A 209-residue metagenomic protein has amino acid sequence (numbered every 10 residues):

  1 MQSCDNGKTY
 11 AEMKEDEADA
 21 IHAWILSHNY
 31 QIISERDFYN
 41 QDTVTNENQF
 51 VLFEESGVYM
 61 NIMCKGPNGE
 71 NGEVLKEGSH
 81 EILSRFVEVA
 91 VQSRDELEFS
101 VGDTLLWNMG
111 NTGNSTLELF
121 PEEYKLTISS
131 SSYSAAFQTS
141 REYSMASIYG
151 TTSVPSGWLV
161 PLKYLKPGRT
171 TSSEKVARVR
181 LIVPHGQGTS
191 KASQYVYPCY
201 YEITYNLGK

Functional and structural regions predicted by a protein language model:
S3-K209: Cross-family detector of peptidyl-prolyl cis-trans isomerase
